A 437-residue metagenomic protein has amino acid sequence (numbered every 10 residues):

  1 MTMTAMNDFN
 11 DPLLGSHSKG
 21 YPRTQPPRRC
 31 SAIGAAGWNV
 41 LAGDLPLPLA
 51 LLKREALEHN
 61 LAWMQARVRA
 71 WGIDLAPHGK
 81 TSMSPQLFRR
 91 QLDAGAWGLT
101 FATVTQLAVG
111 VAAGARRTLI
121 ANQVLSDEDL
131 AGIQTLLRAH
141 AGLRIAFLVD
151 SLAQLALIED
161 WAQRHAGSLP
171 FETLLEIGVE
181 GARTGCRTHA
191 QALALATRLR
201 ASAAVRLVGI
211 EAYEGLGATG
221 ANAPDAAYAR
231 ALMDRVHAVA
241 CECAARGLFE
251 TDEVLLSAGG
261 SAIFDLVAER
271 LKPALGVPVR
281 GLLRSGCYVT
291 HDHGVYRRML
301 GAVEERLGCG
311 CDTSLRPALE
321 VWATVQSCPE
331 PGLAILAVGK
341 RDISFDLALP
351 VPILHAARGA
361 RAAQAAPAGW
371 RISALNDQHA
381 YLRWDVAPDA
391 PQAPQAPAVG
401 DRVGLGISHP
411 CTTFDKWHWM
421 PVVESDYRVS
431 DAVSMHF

Functional and structural regions predicted by a protein language model:
M1-T135, V433-F437: A charged N-terminal "starter" segment
A42-K53, R116-I120, R138-A146, A221-R230 (+1 more regions): Glycine-rich tight-turn/loop motif centered on a GG-T
L57, K80, G110, L175 (+5 more regions): Conserved, mostly hydrophobic/aromatic
A76-N222: Active-site-proximal beta-alpha core segment in soluble small-molecule metabolic enzymes
Q163, E172, G178-C309: Active-site loop/helix belt of alpha/beta enzymes
C287-A360, Q364: Internal helical hairpin/lid segments
E330-F437: C-terminal accessory subdomain/extension
